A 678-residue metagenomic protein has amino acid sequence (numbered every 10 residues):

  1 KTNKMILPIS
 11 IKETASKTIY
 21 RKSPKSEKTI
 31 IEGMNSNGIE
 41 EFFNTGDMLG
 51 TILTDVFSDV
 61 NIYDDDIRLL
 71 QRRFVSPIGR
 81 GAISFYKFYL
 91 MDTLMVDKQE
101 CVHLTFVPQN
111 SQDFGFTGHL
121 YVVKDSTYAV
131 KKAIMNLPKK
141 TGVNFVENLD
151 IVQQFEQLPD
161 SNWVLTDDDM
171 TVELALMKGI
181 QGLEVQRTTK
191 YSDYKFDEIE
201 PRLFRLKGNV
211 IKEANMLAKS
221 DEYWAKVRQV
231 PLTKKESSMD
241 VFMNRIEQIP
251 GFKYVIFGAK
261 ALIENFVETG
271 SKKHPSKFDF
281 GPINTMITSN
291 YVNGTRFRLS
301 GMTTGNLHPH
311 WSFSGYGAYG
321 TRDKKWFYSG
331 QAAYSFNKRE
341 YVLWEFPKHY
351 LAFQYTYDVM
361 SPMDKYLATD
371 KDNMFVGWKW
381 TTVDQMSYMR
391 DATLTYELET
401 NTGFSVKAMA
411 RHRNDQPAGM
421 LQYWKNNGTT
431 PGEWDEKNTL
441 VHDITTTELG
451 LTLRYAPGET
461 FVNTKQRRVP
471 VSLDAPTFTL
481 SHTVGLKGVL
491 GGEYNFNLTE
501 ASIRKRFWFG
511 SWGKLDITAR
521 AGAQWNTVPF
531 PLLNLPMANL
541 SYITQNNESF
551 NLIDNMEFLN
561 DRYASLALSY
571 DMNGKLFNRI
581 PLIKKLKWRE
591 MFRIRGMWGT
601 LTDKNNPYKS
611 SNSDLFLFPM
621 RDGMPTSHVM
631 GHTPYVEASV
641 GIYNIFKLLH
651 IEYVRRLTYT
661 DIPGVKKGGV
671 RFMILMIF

Functional and structural regions predicted by a protein language model:
K1-C101, V107-F116, E173, M177-G281 (+6 more regions): Structured extracytoplasmic
I134-P138, F278-S289, L299-S300, G305 (+8 more regions): Transmembrane beta-strand segments that form the barrel wall of outer-membrane beta-barrel proteins
V146, I180-Q181, F327-G330, M363-D370 (+7 more regions): Outer-membrane beta-barrel translocator domains and adjoining extracellular loop/strand segments of Gram-negative
E268-F278, N306-W311, N337-H349, G403-V406 (+4 more regions): Short loop/turn motifs that connect adjacent beta-strands in outer-membrane beta-barrel proteins
I287, Y350-A368, F375-D384, T439 (+1 more regions): C-terminal outer-membrane beta-barrel translocator/porin domains of Gram-negative envelope proteins and their
G315-Y319, L351-V359, A408-N414, L449 (+9 more regions): Transmembrane beta-barrel strands of outer-membrane/channel proteins
E433-T445, P531-N644: Outer membrane beta-barrel transmembrane domains
L449-Y455, L566, K667-F678: Outer-membrane beta-barrel "beta-signal"
